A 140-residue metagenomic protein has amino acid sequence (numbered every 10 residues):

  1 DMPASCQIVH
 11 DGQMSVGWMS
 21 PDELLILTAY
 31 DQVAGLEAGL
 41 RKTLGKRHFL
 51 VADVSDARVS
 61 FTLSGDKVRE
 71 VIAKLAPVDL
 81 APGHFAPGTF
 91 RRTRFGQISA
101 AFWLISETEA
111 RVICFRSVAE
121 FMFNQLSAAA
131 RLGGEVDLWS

Functional and structural regions predicted by a protein language model:
D1-S140: Basic, glycine/lysine-rich polyanion-binding surfaces/domains
